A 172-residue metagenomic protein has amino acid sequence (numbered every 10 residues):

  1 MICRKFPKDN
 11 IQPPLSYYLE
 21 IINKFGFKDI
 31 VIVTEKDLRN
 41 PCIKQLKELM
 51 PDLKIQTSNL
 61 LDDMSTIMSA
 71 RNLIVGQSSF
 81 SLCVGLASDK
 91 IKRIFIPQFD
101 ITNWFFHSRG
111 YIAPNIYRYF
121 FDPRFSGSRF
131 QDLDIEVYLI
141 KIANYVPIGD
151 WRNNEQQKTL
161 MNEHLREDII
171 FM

Functional and structural regions predicted by a protein language model:
M1-L60, I148-M172: Core catalytic architecture of nucleotide-activated donor-dependent transferases building glycoconjugates
L19-I112: Donor-binding and catalytic core of enzymes assembling or modifying cell-surface/extracellular glycoconjugates
F105-M172: Leloir-type glycosyltransferase catalytic cores
